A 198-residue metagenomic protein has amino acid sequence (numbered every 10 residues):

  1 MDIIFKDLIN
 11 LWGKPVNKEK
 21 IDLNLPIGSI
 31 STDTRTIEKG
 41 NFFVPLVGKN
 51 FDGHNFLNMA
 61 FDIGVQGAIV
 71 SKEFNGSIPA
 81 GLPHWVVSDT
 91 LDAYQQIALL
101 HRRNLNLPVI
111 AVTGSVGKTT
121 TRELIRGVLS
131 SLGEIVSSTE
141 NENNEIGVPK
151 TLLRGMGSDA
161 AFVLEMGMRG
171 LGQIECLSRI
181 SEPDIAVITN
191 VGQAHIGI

Functional and structural regions predicted by a protein language model:
M1-Q96: N-terminal leader/targeting and accessory segments in enzymes
W12, A93-I198: Phosphate-binding loop of NTP-binding sites
